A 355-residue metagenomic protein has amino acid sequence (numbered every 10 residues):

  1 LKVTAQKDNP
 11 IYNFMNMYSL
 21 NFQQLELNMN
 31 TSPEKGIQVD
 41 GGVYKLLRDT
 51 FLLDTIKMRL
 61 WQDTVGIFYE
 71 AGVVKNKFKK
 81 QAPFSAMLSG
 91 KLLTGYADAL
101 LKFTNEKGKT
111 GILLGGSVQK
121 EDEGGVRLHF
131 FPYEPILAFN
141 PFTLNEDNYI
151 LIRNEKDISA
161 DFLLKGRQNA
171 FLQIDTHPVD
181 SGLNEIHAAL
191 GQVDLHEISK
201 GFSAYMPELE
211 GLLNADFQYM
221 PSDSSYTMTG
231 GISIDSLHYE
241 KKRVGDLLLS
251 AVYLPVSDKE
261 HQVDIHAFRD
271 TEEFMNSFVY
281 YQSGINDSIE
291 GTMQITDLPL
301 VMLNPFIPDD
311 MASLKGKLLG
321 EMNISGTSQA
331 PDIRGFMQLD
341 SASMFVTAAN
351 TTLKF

Functional and structural regions predicted by a protein language model:
L1-D216, S222-F355: Interface amphipathic segments
